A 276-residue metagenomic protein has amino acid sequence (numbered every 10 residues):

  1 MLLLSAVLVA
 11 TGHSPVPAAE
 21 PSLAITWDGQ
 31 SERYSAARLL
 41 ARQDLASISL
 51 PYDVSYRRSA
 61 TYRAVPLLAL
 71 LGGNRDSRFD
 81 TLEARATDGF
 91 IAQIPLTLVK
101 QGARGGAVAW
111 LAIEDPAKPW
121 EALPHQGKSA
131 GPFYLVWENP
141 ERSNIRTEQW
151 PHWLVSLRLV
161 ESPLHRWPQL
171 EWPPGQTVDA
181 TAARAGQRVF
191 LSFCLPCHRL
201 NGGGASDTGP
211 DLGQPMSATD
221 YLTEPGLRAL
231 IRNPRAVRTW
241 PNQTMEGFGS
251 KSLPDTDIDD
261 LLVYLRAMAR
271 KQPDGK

Functional and structural regions predicted by a protein language model:
M1-G12: Bacterial N-terminal signal peptides
S14-A18: Sec/Tat signal peptide C-region and signal peptidase I cleavage site
A19-E161: Structured, non-membrane catalytic/scaffold regions adjacent to prosthetic-group chemistry
Y56-A64, S77, D179, A183 (+6 more regions): Solvent-exposed, acidic/flexible segments
P163-V189: Electrostatic cytochrome c docking/interface patches
G186-N201, L227, M245-E246, L261-L265: The canonical Cys-X-X-Cys-His
R199-R232, G247: Gly/Gly-Pro-rich "capping" loops immediately C-terminal to redox-active cysteine motifs in periplasmic/lumenal
D207-G213, N233-M268, Q272-K276: Axial heme c-ligation environment in periplasmic c-type cytochrome domains
